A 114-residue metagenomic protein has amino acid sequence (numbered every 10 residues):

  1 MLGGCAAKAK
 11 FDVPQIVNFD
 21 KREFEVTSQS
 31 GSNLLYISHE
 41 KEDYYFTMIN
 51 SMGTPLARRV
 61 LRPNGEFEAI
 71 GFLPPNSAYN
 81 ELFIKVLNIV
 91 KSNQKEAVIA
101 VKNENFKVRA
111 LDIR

Functional and structural regions predicted by a protein language model:
G4-K21: Bacterial Sec signal peptide processing site at the extreme N-terminus
C5, R22-T27, F67-A69: Short low-complexity stretches enriched in small and charged residues
D12-V17, Y36, L87-V90: Short linear motifs in intrinsically disordered
R22-R58: Post-signal-peptide N-terminal segment of Sec-exported extracytoplasmic proteins
K41-Y45, N64, E96-V98: A generic structural signal for beta-strand entry/edge sites
M48-M52, L61-G65, G71-P74, D112: A mature extracytoplasmic/lumenal domain signature
P74-R114: C-terminal low-complexity, charged extensions that often adopt amphipathic alpha-helices
